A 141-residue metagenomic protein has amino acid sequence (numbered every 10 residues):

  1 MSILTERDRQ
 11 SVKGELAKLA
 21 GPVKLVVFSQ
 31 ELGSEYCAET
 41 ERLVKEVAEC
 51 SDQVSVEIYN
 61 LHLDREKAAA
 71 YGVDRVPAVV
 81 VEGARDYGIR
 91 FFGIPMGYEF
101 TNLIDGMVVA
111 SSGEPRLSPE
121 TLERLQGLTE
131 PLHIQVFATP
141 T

Functional and structural regions predicted by a protein language model:
M1-R9, L19-A20, P95-Y98: Hydrophobic, helix-prone linear segments
R7-S51, Q126-T141: Local sequence-structure signature of Cys/Sec-based thiol-disulfide redox active-site neighborhoods
P22, R65-R90: Structural micro-motif
K24-V26, E57, V80: Short, conserved beta-strand segments within well-ordered enzyme catalytic domains that often line or immediately flank
S29, D52-D64: Thiol-based oxidoreductase modules, predominantly thioredoxin-like and allied folds used for disulfide exchange
A78-P115: Non-catalytic, surface beta->alpha helical segment in thiol-disulfide oxidoreductase systems
A110-L128: Long, charged amphipathic helices and adjacent flexible linkers at domain junctions
